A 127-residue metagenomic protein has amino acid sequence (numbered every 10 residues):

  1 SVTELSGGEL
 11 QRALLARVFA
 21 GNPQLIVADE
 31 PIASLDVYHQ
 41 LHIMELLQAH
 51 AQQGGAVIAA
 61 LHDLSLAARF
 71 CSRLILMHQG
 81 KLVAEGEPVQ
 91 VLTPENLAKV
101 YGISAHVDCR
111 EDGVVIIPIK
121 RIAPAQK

Functional and structural regions predicted by a protein language model:
S1-L5, E9: Conserved ABC ATPase signature
N22: Conserved catalytic motifs of ABC-family nucleotide-binding domains
I26-E30: Catalytic Walker B motif of ABC-type/P-loop ATPase nucleotide-binding domains
L61-H62: H-loop/switch region of ABC-family ATPase nucleotide-binding domains
A67-R69: A short, surface-exposed alpha-helical micro-motif characterized by mixed small hydrophobic and charged/polar residues
A98-K127: ABC ATPase nucleotide-binding domains
